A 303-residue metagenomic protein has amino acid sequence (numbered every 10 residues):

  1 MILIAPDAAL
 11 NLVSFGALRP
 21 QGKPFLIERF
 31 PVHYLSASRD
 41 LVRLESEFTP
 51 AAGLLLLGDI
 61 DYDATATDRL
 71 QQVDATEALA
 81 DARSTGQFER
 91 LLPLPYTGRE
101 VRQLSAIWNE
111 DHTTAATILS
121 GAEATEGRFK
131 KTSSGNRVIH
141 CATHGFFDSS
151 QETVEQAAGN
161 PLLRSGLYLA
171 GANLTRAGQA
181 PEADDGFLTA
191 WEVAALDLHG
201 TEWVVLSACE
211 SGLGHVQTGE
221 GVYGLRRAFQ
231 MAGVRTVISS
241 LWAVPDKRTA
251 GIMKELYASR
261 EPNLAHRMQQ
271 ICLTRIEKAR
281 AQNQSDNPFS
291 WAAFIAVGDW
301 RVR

Functional and structural regions predicted by a protein language model:
M1-R303: Catalytic cores of enzymes
